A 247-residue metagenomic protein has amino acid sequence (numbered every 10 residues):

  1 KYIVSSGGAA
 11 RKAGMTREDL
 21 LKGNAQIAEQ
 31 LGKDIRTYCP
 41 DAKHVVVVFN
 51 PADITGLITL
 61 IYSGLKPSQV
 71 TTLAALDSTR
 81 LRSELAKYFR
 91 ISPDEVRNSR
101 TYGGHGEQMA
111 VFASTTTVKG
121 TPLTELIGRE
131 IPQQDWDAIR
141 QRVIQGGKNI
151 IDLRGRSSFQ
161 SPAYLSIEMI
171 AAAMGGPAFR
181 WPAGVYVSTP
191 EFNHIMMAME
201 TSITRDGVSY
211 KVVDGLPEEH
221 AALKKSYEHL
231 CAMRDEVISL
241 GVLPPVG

Functional and structural regions predicted by a protein language model:
K1-L21: NAD(P)H-binding glycine-rich loop region in Rossmannoid oxidoreductase-like domains and their noncatalytic homologs
S6, V47-F49, R100-Y102: Short beta-strand segments
S6-A10, L31-I35, L57-Y62, R140-G146: Short amphipathic alpha-helical segments, especially helix-boundary/capping motifs
T16-E84: Rossmann-like NAD(P)(H) cofactor-binding subdomain of soluble oxidoreductases
S63-Q69, S78-G247: C-terminal substrate-binding/catalytic lobe of Rossmann-fold NAD(P)-dependent dehydrogenases
